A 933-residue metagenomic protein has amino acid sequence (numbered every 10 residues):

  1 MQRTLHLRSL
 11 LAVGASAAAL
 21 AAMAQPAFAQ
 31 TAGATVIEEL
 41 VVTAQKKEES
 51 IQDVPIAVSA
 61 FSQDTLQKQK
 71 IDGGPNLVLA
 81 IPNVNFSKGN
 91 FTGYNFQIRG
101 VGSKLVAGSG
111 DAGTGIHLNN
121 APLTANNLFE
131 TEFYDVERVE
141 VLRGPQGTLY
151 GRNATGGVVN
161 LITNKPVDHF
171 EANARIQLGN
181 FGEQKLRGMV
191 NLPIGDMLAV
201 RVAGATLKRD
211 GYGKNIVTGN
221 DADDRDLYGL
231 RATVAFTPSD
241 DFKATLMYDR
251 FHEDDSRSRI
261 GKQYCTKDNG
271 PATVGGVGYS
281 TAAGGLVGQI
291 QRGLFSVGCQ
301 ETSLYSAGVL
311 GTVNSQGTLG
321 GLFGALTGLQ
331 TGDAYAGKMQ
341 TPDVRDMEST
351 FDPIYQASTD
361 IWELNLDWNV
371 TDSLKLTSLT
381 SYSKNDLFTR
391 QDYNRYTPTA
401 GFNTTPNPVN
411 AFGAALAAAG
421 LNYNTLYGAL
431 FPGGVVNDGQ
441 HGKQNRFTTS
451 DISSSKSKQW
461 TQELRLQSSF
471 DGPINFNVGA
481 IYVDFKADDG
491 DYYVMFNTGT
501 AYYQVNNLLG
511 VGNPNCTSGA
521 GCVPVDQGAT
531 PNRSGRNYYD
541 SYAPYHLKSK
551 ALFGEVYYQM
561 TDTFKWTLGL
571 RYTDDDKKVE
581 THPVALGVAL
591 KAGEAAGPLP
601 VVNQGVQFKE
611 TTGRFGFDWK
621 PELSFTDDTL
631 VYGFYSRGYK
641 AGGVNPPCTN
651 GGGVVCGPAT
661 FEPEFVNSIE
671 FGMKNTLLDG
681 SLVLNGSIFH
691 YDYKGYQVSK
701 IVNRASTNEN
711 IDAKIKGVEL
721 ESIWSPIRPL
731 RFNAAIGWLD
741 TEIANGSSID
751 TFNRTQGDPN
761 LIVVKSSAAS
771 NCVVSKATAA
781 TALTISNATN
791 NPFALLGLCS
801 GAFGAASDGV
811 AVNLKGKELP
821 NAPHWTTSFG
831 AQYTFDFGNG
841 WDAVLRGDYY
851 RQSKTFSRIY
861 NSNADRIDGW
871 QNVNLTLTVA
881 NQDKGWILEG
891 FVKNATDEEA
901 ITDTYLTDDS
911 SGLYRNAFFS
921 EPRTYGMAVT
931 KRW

Functional and structural regions predicted by a protein language model:
I37-H169, F671: Acidic, small-polar-rich N-terminal luminal/periplasmic segments of exported/outer-membrane proteins
Q69, D111-G113, A125, Y134-R143 (+4 more regions): Outer-membrane beta-barrel translocator/receptor signature
Q177-K185, K208-K243, F251-R259, A336-D367 (+9 more regions): Outer-membrane beta-barrel proteins
G213-D221, S258-E348, N394-S450, Y492-Y542 (+5 more regions): Solvent-exposed loop segments that connect transmembrane elements
A235-T237, L466-S469, N475, G479-F485 (+2 more regions): Structural signature of Gram-negative outer-membrane beta-barrels, strongest in the C-terminal barrel of TonB-dependent
D367-N369, K375-S381, Q391, L630-K640 (+1 more regions): Membrane-embedded beta-barrel scaffold of Gram-negative outer-membrane proteins
Y493-F496, T500, T741, D848-R858 (+1 more regions): C-terminal beta-signal and adjacent terminal beta-strands/loops of Gram-negative outer-membrane beta-barrel proteins
D562-K565, S687-D692, E709-I859, T930-R932: Gram-negative outer-membrane beta-barrel transporters
